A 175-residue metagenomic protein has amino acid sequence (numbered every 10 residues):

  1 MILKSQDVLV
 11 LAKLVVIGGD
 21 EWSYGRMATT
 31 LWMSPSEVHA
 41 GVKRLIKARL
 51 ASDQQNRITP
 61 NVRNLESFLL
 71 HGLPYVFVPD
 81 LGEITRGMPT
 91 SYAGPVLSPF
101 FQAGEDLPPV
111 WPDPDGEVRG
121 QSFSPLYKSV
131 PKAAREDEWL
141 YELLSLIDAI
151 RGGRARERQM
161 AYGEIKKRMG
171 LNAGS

Functional and structural regions predicted by a protein language model:
M1-I17: Short alpha-helical segments that sit at the start of domains
G19-L31: Short acidic, hydrophobic short linear motifs in intrinsically disordered regions
T30-M33, Q55: Recognition helix of helix-turn-helix/homeodomain-like DNA-binding domains that insert into the DNA major groove
W32-K47: Short amphipathic alpha-helical interaction segments
I46-I58: A short, conserved structural fragment
N56-R86: Intrinsically disordered, low-complexity basic tails/linkers immediately adjacent to helix-turn-helix/homeobox/MYB/SANT
V76-G163: Exposed, interaction-prone assembly regions rather than primary DNA-binding/catalytic cores
E164-S175: N-terminal, charged low-complexity regulatory/assembly segments
